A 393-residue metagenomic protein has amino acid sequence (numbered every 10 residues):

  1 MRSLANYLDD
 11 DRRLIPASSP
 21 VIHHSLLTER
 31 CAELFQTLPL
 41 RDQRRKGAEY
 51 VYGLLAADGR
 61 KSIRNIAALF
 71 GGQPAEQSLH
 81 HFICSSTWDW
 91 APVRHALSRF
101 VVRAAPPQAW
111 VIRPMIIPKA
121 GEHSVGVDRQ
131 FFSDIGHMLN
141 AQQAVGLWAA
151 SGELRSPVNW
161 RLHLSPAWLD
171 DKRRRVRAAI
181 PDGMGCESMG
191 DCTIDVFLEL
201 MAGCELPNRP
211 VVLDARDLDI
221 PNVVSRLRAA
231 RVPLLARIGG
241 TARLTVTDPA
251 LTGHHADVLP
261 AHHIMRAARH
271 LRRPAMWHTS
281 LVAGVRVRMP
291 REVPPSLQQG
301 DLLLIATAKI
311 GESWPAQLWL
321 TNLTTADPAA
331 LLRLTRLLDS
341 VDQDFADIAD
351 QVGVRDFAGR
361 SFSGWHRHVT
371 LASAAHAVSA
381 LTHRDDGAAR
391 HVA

Functional and structural regions predicted by a protein language model:
M1-E29, L34-Q43, L251-P294, D350-F362 (+1 more regions): A short, flexible helix-boundary coil/loop motif
C31-H95, V211, V378: Short, positively charged, Gly/Tyr-enriched micro-motifs that form contact patches at catalytic or ligand/partner
I66, Q108-P118, L147, R209-D217 (+4 more regions): Short, conserved catalytic/metal-binding motifs centered on acidic residues
T87-P166: Active-site-proximal, Lys/Arg-enriched surface segment that forms a nucleic-acid-binding/basic interface patch
I135-C204, P315: Electropositive, glycine- and tryptophan-enriched low-complexity nucleic-acid-binding patches
S156, R161-L162, L235-S340: An anionic, glycine-rich sequence signature occurring as long contiguous blocks
R177-V246: Domain-level cores of phosphate- or acyl-group-handling catalytic modules
I305-K309, S313, W319-T382: Internal helical hairpin/lid segments
